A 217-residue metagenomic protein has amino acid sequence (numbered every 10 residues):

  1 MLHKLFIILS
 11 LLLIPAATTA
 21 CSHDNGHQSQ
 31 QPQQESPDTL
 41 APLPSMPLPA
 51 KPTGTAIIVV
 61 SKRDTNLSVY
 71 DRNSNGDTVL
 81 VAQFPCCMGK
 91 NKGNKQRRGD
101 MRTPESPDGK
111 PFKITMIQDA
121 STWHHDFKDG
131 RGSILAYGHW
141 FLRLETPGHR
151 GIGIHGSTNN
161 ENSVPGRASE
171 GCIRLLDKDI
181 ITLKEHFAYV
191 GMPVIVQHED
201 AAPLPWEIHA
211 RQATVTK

Functional and structural regions predicted by a protein language model:
M1-I7: Bacterial N-terminal signal peptides that target proteins for export
I8-A16: Bacterial N-terminal signal peptides
T19-A20: C-terminal motif of bacterial Sec signal peptides marking the signal peptidase cleavage site
D24-D100, I195-K217: Intrinsically disordered, low-complexity, Pro/Ser/Thr/Asn/Gly/Ala-rich spacer/linker segments adjacent to signal
M46-L48, R102-E105, Q118-K217: Exported/periplasmic cell-wall-interacting domains
L67-S74, I117-H125: Short regulatory "switch" loops immediately downstream of catalytic or recognition motifs within protein catalytic
S106-K110: A glycine-anchored, Pro-Gly-centered beta-turn/N-cap motif
